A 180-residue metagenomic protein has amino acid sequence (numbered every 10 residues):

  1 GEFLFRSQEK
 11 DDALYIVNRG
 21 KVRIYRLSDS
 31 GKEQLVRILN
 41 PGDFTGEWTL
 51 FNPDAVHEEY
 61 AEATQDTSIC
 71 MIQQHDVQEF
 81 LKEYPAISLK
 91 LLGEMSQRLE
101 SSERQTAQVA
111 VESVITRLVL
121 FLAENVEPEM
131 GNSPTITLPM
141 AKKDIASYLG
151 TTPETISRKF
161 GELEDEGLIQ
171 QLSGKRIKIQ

Functional and structural regions predicted by a protein language model:
G1-R19: Regulatory nucleotide-sensing modules
F3, K21-R26, F44, S68-I69: Short beta-strand segments in beta-sandwich/barrel cores
F5, N18, S96, A123-E127: Short, locally clustered residues in the helix-turn-helix/winged-helix DNA-binding domain
N18-R19, N40, Q65, S173: A cytosolic small-molecule/anion-sensing beta-strand core signal
L35-S96, E100: Cyclic-nucleotide recognition modules
Q108-E127: Short alpha-helical segments that sit at the start of domains
N125-Q180: Phosphate-/nucleic-acid-contacting segments
